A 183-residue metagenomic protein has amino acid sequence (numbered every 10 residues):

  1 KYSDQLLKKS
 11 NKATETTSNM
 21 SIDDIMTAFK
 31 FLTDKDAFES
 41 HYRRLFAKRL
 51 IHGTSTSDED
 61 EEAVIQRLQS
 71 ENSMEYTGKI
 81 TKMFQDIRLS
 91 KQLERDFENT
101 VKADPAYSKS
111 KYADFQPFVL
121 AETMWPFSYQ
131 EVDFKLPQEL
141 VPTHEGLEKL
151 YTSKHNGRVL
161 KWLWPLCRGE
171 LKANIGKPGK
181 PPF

Functional and structural regions predicted by a protein language model:
K1-F183: Eukaryotic scaffold/interaction segments
